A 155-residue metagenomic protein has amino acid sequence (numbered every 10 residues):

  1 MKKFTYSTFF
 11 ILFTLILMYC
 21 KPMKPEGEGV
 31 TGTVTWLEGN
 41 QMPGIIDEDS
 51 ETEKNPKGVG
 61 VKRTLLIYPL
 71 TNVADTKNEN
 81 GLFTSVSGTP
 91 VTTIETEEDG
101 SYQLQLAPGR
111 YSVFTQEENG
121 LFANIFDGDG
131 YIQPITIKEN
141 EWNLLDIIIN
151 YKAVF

Functional and structural regions predicted by a protein language model:
M1-T5: Positively charged n-region of N-terminal signal peptides that target proteins for export
Y6-L15: Sec-dependent N-terminal signal peptides
M18-Y19: C-terminal motif of bacterial Sec signal peptides marking the signal peptidase cleavage site
E28-W36: A short, amphipathic beta-strand motif
G39-F83: Short, ordered, surface-exposed loop/turn motifs in non-cytosolic proteins
T92, E98-L106: Short, surface-exposed beta-strand/beta-hairpin micro-motifs centered on an aromatic residue
E118-N150: Structured interaction patches on ligand/partner-binding surfaces of diverse proteins
